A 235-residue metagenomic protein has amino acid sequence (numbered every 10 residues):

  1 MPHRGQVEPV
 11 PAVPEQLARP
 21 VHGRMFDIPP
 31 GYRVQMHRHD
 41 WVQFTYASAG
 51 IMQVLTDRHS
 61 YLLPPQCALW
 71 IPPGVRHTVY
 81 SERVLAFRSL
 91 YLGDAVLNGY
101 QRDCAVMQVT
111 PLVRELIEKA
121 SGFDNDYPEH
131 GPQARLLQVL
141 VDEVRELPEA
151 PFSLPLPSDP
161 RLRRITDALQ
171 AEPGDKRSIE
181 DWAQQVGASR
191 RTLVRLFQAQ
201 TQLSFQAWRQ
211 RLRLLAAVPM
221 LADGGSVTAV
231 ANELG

Functional and structural regions predicted by a protein language model:
M1-I51: Generic protein-terminus/edge-of-domain signal
V34, A49-L55, A68-L69, H77: Short beta-strand segments in beta-sandwich/barrel cores
R58-P73: Short acidic-glycine-tyrosine-enriched beta hairpin
G74-C104: Ligand-binding loop in jelly-roll beta-barrel domains
A120-P128, E143-P151, I165-S178, F197 (+2 more regions): Basic, amphipathic alpha-helical hairpins
P160-A168, R209-A216: Pre-recognition alpha-helix immediately N-terminal to the DNA-recognition helix within helix-turn-helix or winged-helix
E180, A188, A199-G235: Terminal helix-turn-helix DNA-binding modules in bacterial transcription factors
